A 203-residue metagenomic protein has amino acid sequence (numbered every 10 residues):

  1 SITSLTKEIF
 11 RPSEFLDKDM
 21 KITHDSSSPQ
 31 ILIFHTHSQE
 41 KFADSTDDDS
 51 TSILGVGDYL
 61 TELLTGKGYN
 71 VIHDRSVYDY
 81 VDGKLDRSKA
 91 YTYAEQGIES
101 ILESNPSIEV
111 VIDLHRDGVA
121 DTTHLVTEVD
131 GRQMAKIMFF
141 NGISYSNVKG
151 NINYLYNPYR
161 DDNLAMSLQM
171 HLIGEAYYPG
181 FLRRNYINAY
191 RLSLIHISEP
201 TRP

Functional and structural regions predicted by a protein language model:
S1-H35, A43: Non-catalytic propeptide/linker segments at domain boundaries
D17, S26-S28, P106-S107, R132-K136: Extracytoplasmic
Q30-H35, V110-H115, M138-F140: Soluble periplasmic/extracytoplasmic beta-strand elements of cell-envelope proteins
S38-K41, V77-V81, R116-D121, I143-N147 (+1 more regions): Solvent-exposed loop/turn segments at secondary-structure junctions within structured extracellular/periplasmic domains
T46-V126: Catalytic-core regions of hydrolytic enzymes
A120-Y156: A short, glycine/acidic-enriched catalytic loop
P158-A189: Active-site-adjacent substrate-binding region of metalloamidase/peptidase-like peptide-processing proteins
I195-T201: Residue-level detector of conserved catalytic or cofactor/ligand-binding positions in enzyme active sites
